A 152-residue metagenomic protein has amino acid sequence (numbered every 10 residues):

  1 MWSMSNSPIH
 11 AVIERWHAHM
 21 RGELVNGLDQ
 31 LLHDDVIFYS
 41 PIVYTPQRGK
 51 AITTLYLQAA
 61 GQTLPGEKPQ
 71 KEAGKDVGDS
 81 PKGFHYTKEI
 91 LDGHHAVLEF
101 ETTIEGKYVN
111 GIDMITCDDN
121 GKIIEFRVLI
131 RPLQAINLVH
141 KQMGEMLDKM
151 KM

Functional and structural regions predicted by a protein language model:
W2-M152: C-terminal and inter-domain tail/linker signature
